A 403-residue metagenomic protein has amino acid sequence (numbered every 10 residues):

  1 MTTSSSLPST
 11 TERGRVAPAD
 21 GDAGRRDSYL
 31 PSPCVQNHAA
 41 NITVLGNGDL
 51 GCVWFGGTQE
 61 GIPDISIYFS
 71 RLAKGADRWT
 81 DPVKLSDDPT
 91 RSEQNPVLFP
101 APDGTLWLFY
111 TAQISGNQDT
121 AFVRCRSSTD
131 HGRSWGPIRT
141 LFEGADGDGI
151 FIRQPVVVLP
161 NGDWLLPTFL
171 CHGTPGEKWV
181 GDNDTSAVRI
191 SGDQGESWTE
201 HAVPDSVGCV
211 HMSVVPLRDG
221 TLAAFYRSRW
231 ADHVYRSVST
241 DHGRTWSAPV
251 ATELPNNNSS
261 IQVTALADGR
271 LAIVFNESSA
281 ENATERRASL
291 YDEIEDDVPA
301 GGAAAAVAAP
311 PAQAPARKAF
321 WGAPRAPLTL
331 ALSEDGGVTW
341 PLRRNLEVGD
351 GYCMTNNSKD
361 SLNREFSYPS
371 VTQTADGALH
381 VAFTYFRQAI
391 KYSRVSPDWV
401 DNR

Functional and structural regions predicted by a protein language model:
M1-R403: Asp-box/BNR beta-propeller blade signature and adjacent active/binding-site loops in extracellular glycan-interacting
